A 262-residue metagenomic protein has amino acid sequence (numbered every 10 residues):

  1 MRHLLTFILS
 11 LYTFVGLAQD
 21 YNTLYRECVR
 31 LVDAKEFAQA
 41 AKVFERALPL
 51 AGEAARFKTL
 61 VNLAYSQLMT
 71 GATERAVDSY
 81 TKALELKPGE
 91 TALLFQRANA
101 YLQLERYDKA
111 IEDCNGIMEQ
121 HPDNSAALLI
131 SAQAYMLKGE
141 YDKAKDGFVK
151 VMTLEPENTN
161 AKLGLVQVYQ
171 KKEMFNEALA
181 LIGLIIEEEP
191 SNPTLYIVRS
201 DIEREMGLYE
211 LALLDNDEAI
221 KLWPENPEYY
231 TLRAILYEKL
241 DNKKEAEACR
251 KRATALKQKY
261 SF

Functional and structural regions predicted by a protein language model:
G16-L63, M69-G71, T81, S261: N-terminal leader/linker segments that initiate helical-solenoid repeat arrays
Y21-N22, A54-K58, T91-A92, S125-A126 (+4 more regions): Helix-start (N-cap) detector for alpha-helical repeat units in TPR-like alpha-solenoids, especially tetratricopeptide
D33-A34, S66-T70, Q103-L104, Q133 (+5 more regions): Register position in tetratricopeptide repeats
A47, K82-A83, G116-I117, K150-V151 (+3 more regions): Canonical positions in the second alpha-helix
L50-G52, L86, Q120-H121, L154 (+4 more regions): Structural marker of alpha-solenoid helical repeat scaffolds
